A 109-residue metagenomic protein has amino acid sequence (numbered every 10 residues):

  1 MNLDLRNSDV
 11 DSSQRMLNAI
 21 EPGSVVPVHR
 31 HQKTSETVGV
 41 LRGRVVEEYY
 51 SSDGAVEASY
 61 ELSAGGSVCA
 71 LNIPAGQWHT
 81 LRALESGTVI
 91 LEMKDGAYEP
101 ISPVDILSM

Functional and structural regions predicted by a protein language model:
M1-V28: A short glycine-rich, His/Asp/Glu-containing loop-to-beta-strand
L17-N18, H29, S35-V40, L71 (+1 more regions): His/acidic/aromatic-lined binding-pocket segments of jelly-roll/cupin-type domains and related regulatory beta-sandwich
V28-H29, E47-Y49, A70-I73, H79-L84 (+1 more regions): Short beta-strand His + acidic residue motifs that chelate non-heme Fe in jelly-roll/DSBH and cupin folds
K33-D53: Glycine- and acidic-residue-biased ligand/ion/polar-headgroup-sensing regions
S51-N72: Extended, positively charged loop/linker patches that create polyanion-binding surfaces
G54-E61, W78-M109: Double-stranded beta-helix
